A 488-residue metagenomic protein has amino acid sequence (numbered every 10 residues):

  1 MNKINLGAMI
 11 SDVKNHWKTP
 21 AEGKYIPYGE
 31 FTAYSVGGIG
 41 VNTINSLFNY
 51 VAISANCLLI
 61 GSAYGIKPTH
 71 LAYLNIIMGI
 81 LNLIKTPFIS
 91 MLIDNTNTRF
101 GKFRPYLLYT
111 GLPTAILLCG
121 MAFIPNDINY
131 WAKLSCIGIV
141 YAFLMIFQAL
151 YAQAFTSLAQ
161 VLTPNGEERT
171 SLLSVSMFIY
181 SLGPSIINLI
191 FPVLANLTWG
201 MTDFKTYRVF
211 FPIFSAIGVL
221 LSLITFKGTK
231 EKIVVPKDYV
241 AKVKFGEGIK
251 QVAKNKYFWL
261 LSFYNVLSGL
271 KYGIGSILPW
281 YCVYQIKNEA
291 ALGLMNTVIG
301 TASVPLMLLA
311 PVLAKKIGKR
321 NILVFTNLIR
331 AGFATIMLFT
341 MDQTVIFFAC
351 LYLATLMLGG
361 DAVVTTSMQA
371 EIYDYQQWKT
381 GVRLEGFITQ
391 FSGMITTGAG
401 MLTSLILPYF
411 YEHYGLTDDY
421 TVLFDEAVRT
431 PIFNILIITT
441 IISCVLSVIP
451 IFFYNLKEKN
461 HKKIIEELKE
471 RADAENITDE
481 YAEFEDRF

Functional and structural regions predicted by a protein language model:
N2-F488: Membrane-embedded alpha-helical bundles of multi-pass transporters/translocases, especially carrier/permease families
